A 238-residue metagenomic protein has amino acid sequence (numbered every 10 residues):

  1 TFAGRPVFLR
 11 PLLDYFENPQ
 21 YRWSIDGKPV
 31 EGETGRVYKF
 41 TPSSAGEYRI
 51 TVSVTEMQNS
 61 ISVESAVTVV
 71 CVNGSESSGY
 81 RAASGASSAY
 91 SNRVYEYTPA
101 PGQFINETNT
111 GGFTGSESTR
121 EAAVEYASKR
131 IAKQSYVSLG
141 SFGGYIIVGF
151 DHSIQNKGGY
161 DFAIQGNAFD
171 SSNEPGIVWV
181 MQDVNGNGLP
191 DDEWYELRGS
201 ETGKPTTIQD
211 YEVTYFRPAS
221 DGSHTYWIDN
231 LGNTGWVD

Functional and structural regions predicted by a protein language model:
F2-L13: A short beta-strand segment in extracellular, disulfide-stabilized domains
D14-R22: Solvent-exposed loop segments of extracellular immunoglobulin-like
Y21-W23, G176-V178: Short beta-strand elements bearing conserved aromatic residues within extracellular beta-rich modules
R22-T41: Surface-exposed, flexible coil segments in extracellular/virion-facing regions
P42-E47: Surface-exposed, short loops/turns at beta-strand junctions within beta-sandwich domains
T55-I61: Short, solvent-exposed loop/turn segments at the edges of extracellular beta-sandwich modules
V72-G176, V184, E193-D238: A domain-level signal for the mature, folded cores of soluble proteins
